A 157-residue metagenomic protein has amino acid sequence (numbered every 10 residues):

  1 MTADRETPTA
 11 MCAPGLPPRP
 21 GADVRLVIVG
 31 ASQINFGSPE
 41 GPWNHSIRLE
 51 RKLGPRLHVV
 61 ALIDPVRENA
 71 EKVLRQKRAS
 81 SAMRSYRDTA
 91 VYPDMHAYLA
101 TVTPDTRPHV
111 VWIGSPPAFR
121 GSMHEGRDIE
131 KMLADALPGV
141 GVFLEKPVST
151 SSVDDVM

Functional and structural regions predicted by a protein language model:
T2-S81: N-terminal Rossmann-like dinucleotide-binding module
F36, A70, A100, R120 (+1 more regions): Conserved protein kinase catalytic core
E50, V102-T103, A134: Short hydrophobic patches on amphipathic alpha-helices that form coiled-coil/helix-mediated interaction surfaces
V59, D88, R107-P108: Local beta-strand N-terminus motif with an aromatic residue
R84-A97: Short acidic-hydrophobic, aromatic-tinged amphipathic segments that line or gate anion-handling sites
M95-T106: Short amphipathic alpha-helix with an adjacent loop that forms part of the alpha/beta core around
V110, P116-M157: Beta-strand-loop-alpha-helix segment that lines the small-molecule cofactor/substrate pocket of alpha/beta enzymes
